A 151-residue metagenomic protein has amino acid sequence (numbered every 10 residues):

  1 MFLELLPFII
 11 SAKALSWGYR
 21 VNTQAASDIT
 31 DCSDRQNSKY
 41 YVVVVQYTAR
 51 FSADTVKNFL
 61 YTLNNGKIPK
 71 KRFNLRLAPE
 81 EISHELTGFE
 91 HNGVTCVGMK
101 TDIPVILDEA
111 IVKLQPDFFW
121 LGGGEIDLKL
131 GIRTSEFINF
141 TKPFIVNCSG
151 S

Functional and structural regions predicted by a protein language model:
M1-S151: Extended, low-hydrophobicity, polar/charged segments
